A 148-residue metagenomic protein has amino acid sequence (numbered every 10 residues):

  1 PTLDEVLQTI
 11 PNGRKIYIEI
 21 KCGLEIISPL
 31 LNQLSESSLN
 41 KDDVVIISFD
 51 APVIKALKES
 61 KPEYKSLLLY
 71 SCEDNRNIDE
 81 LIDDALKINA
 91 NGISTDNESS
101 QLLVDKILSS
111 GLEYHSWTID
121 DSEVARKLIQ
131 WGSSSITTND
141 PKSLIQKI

Functional and structural regions predicted by a protein language model:
P1-D74, I88-E98, L108-S110: Metal-dependent phosphodiesterase/phospholipase catalytic core, i.e., the His/Asp/Glu-rich active-site region
L68-I148: C-terminal active-site rim and adjoining tail of enzyme catalytic domains
